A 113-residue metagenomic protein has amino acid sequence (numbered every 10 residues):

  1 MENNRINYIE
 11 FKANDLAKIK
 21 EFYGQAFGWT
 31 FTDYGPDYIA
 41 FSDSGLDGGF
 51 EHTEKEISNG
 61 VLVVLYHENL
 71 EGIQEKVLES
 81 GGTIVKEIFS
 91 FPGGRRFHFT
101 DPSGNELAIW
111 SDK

Functional and structural regions predicted by a protein language model:
M1-E2, F11, E75, S80-K113: Vicinal oxygen chelate
M1-K20, V61-V63, K113: N-terminal beta-strand motif that seeds the catalytic metal site of vicinal oxygen chelate
N7, D37-I39, V61, R95-F97: Short beta-strand micro-motifs in enzyme catalytic cores
D15-L16, E68-L70: Helix N-cap motif at beta-to-alpha junctions
Y23: Catalytic core of tubulin tyrosine ligase-like
F27-D33, T83-I88: Short secondary-structure junctions
W29-G60, L107-S111: Conserved short beta-strand elements that form part of the metal-binding/catalytic scaffold of enzyme active sites
G49, H67, K76: Residue-level hotspots at or immediately adjacent to binding/recognition sites across diverse folds
